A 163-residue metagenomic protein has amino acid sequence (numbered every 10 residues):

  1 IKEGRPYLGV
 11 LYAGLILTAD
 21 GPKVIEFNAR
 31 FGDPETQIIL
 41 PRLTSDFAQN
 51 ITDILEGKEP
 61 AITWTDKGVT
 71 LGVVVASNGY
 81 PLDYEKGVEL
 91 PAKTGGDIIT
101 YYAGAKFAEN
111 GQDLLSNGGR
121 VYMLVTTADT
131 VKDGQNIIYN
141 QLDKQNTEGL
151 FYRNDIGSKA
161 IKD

Functional and structural regions predicted by a protein language model:
I1-Y12, N28-D97: Active-site "cap" helix and flanking loop/linker of ATP-utilizing ligase/carboxylase catalytic domains
L11-Y12, D20-K23, I39, L43 (+5 more regions): General structural feature for long, well-ordered alpha-helical segments within catalytic domains of soluble enzymes
A13-I16, A61-I62, G104-K106: Short, solvent-exposed loop/turn elements at beta->coil junctions and helix N-caps that rim active or binding pockets
L17, V74-A76, Y102, T126 (+1 more regions): Hydrophobic side chains in beta-strands
L17-D33: Conserved phosphate/anionic-ligand binding catalytic regions in large, soluble enzymes, centered on
T52, E56, A105, D143-N146: Hydrophobic alpha-helix feature that most strongly marks membrane-spanning transmembrane helices and their immediate
K86-M123: Generic long, charged, amphipathic alpha-helical segments
A108-N110, L115-D163: Generic C-terminus detector
